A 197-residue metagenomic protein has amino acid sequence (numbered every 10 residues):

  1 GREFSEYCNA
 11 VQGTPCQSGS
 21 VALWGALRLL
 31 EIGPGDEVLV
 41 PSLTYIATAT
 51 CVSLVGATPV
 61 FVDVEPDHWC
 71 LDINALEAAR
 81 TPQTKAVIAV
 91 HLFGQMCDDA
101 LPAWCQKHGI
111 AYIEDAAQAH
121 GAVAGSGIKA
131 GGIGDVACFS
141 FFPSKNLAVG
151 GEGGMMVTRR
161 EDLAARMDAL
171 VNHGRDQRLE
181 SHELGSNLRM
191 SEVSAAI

Functional and structural regions predicted by a protein language model:
R2, P102, G127-I128, E152: Active-site phosphate/pyrophosphate- and oxyanion-stabilizing loops and adjacent acidic/basic residues in soluble
R2-A26, V40-T44, V62-V64: Short loop-beta-helix segment that forms the pyridoxal 5′-phosphate
V11-G13, D36-E37, E152-G153: Short active-site oxyanion
R28-A116: PLP-dependent aminotransferase-like
C70-A79, G127-A137: A short alpha/beta connector and helix-capping loop motif
Q118-S126, I133-I197: Active-site region of PLP-dependent enzymes
